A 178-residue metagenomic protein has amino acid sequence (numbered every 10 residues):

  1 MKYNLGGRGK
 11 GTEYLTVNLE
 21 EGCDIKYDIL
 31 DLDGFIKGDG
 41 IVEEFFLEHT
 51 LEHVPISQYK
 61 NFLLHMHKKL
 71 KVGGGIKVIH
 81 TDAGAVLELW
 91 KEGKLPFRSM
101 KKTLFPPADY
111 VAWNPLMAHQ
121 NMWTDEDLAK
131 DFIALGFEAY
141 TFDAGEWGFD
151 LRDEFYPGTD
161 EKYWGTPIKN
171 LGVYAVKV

Functional and structural regions predicted by a protein language model:
K2-E88, L128, V173-K177: Conserved SAM-binding loop
I56-N61, H65, K69-K71, G75-V176: S-adenosyl-L-methionine-dependent methyltransferase catalytic module, highlighting the catalytic core
